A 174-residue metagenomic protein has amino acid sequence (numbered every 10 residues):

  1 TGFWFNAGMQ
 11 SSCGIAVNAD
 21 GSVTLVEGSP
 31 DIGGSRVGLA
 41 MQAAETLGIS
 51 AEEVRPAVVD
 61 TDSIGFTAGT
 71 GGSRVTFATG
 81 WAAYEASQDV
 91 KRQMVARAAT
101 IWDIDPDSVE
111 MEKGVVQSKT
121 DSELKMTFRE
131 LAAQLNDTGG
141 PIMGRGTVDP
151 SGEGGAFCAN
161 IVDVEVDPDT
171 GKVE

Functional and structural regions predicted by a protein language model:
T1-L47, V59-E174: Cofactor-centric catalytic regions
